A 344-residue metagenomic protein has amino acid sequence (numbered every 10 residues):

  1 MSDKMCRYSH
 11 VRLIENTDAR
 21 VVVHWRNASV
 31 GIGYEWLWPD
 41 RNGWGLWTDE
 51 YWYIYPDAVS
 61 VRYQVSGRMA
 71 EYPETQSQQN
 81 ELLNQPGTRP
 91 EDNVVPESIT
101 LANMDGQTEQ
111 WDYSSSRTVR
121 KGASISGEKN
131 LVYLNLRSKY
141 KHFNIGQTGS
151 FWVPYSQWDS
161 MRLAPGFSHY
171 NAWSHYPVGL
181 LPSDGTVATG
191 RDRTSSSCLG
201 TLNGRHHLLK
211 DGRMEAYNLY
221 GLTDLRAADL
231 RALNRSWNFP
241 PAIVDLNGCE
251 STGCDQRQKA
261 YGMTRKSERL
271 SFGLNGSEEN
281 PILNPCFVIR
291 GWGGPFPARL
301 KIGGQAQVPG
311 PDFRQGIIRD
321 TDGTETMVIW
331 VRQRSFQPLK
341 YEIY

Functional and structural regions predicted by a protein language model:
M1-Y63: Extended, loop-rich substrate-binding clefts of extracytoplasmic carbohydrate-active enzymes
V21-V23, E50, S60-Y63, Q79 (+3 more regions): Hydrophobic residues positioned within well-ordered beta-strands of beta-sheet architectures
P56-A58, G67-E74, Y220-D229: Ser/Thr/Pro-rich, low-complexity mucin-like regions that serve as glycosylated stalks/linkers or repetitive adhesive
V59-M104: Acidic (Asp/Glu-rich), glycine- and aromatic
Q78-L82, L134-R137, T148-F151, Q157 (+1 more regions): Surface-exposed beta-strand/loop patches in extracellular or lumenal glycoproteins
P86-S156: Polysaccharide-binding surfaces and accessory modules of carbohydrate-active proteins
E128-L246, T321-I343: Beta-strand-rich recognition/accessory modules
A228-Y344: C-terminal beta-sandwich/jelly-roll accessory domains of carbohydrate-active enzymes
